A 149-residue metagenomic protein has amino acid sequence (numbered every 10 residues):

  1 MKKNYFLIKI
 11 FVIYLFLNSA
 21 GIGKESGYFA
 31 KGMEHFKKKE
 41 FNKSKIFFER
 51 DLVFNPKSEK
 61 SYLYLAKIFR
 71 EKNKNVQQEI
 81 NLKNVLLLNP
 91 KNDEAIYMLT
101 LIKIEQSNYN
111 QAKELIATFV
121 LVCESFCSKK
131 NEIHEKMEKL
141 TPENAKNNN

Functional and structural regions predicted by a protein language model:
A30, Y64, M98, E132-K136: Canonical tetratricopeptide repeat
K37-K38, E71-K72, E105, K139-E143: Register position in tetratricopeptide repeats
D51, N84-V85, T118-F119: Canonical positions in the second alpha-helix
K113-N149: Terminal, low-structured helical/coil segments at or just beyond the last alpha-helical repeat
